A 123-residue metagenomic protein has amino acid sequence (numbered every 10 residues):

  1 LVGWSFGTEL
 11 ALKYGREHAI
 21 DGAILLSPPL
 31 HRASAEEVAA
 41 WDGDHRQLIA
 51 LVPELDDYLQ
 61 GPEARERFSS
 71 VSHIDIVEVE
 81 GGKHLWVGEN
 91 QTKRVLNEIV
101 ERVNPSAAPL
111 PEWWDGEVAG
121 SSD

Functional and structural regions predicted by a protein language model:
V2-A11: Gly/Ala-rich beta-loop-alpha elbow adjacent to hydrolase catalytic centers
L10-Y14, S34: Hydrolases whose catalytic domains are alpha/beta-hydrolase-1, hotdog thioesterase, or metallo-beta-lactamase-like
A19-H31: A conserved short beta-strand
R32, E54-L59, H84-L85: Acidic catalytic loop of the alpha/beta-hydrolase fold
E37-V38, R46, L59-F68, Q91: Short alpha-helix in the alpha/beta-hydrolase fold that links the catalytic acid
D44-H45, I49-V52: Short beta-strand/loop motif that positions the catalytic acidic residue of the alpha/beta-hydrolase fold
S69-L85: Catalytic histidine neighborhood in serine/cysteine hydrolases with alpha/beta-hydrolase-type architecture
G82-R94: Catalytic histidine-centered segment of alpha/beta-hydrolase-like enzymes
